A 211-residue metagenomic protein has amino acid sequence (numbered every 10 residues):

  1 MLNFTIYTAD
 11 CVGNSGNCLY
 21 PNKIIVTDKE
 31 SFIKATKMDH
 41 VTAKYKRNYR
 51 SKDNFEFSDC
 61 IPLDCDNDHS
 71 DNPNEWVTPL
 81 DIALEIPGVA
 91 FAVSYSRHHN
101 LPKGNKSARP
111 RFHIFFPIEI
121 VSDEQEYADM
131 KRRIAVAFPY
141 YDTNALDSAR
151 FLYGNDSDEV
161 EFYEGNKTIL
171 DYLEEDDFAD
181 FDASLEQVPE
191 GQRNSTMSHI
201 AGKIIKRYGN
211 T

Functional and structural regions predicted by a protein language model:
M1-C60, D68-D81: DNA replication initiation on ssDNA origins
L2-F4, P110, E161-G165: Short, well-ordered strand-loop elements centered on a beta-strand within folded domains, enriched for acidic residues
C11-N14, L152, Y163, P189 (+2 more regions): Intrinsically disordered, low-complexity segments enriched in small/polar residues
V12-P21, I25, S157, T168 (+2 more regions): Polar low-complexity intrinsically disordered regions enriched in Ser/Thr and small residues
K52, E56-F91, Y95-A137, D156-D158 (+1 more regions): Modules that initiate DNA replication and primer synthesis
N100-L101, I120-S122, T143-K167: Short, conserved secondary-structure transition motifs
P139-Y141: Short, cationic low-complexity segments
Y163-A179: Short, structured interface segments
